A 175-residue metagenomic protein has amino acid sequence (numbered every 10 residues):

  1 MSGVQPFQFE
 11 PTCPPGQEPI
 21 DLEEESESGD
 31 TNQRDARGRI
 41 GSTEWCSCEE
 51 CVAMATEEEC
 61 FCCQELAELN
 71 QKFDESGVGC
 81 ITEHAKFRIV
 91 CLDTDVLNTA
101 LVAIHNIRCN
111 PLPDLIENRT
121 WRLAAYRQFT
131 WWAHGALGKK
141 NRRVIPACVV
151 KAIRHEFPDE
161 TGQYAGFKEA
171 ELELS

Functional and structural regions predicted by a protein language model:
S2-D114: Long, charge-patterned amphipathic interaction tracts in eukaryotic proteins
E117-S175: Extended, charged low-complexity segments that frequently continue into or abut oligomerization scaffolds
